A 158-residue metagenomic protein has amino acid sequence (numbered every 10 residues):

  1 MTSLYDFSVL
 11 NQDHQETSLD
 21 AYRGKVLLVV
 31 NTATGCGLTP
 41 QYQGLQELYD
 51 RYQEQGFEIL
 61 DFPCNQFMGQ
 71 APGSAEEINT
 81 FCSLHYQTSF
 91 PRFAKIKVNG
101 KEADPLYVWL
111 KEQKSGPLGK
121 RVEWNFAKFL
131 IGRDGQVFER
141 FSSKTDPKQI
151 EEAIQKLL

Functional and structural regions predicted by a protein language model:
M1-L158: Chalcogenol-based redox active-site neighborhoods
